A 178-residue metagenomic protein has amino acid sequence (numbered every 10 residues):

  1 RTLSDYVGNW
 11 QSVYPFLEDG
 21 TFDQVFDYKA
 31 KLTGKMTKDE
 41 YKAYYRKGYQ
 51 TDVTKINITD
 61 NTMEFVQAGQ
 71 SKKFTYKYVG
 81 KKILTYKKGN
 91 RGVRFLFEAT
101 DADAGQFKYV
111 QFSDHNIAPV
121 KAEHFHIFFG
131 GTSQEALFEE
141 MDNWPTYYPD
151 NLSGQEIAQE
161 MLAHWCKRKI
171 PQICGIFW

Functional and structural regions predicted by a protein language model:
R1-Q11: N-terminal helix-cap/turn-to-beta initiation motif at the start of protein domains
T2, T33-Y41, S153-I157: Alpha-helix capping and helix-coil boundary motifs
W10-V13, R94-L96: Broad hydrophobic/π-residue packing in well-ordered secondary structure
Y14-T21, Y49: Sec/Tat-exported extracytoplasmic proteins
D27, L32-S71: Surface-exposed acidic loop/strand-edge motifs in secreted or periplasmic proteins that form small linear binding
V53, I58-W178: Calycin-type beta-barrel ligand-binding domains and close structural analogs
